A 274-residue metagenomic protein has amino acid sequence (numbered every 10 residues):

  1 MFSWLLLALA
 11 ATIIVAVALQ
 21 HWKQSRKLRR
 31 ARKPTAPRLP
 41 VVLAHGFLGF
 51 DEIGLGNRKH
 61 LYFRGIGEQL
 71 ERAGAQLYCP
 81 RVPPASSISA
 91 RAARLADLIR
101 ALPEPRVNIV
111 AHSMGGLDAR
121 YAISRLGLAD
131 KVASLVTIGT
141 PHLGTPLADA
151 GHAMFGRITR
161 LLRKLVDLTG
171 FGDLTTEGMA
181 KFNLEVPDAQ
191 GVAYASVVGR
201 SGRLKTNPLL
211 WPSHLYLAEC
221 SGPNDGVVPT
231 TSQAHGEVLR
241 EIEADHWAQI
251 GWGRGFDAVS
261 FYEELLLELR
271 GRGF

Functional and structural regions predicted by a protein language model:
M1-K33: N-terminal membrane-anchoring alpha-helices
P34-V107: Active-site catalytic motif of lipid deacylating hydrolases and related acyltransferases
L39, A75, P105, D130-A133 (+2 more regions): A structural micro-motif
V42, Y78, V136, A195-V197 (+1 more regions): Hydrophobic/aromatic beta-strand patches that form the interior of the parallel beta-sheet core in alpha/beta enzyme
H45, L77, S89-V186, D225: Serine-dependent carboxylesterase/thioesterase catalytic core of lipase-like alpha/beta-hydrolase/SGNH enzymes
G54-G56, T145-G151, G156, L204-L210: Short aromatic-enriched loop/helix-cap "lid" or pocket-rim segments at secondary-structure transitions that line
V82-P83, I138-P141, G199: Active-site-proximal beta-strand/loop segments in catalytic clefts of secreted hydrolases
A189-F274: C-terminal catalytic-base region of ester-bond hydrolases, centering on the histidine of the charge-relay
